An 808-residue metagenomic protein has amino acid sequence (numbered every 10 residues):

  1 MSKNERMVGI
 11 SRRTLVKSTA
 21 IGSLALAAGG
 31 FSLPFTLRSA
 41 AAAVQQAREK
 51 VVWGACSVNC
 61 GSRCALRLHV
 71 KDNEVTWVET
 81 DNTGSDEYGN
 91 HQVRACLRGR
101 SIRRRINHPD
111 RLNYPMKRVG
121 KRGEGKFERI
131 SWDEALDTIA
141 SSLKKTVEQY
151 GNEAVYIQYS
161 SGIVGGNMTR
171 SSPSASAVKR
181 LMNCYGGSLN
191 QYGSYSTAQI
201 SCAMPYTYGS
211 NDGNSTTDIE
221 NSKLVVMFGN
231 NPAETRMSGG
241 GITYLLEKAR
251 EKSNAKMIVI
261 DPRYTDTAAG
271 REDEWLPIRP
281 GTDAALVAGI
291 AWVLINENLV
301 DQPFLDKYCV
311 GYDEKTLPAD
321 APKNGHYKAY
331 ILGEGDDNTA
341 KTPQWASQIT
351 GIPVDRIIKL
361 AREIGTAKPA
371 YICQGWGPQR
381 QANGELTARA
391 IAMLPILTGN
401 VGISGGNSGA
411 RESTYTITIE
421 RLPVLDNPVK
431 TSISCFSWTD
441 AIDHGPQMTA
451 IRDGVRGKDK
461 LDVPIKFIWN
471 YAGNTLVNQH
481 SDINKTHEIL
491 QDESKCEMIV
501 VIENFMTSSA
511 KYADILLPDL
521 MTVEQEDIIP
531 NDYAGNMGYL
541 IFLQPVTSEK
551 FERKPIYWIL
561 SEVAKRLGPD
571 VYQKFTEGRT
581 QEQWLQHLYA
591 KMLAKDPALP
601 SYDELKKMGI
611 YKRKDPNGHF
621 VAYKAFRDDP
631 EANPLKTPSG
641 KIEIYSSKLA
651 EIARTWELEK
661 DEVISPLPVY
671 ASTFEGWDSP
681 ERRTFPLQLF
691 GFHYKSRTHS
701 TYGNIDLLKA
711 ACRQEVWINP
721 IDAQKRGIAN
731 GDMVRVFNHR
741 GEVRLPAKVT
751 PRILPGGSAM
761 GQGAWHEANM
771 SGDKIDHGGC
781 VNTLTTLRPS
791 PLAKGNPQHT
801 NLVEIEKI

Functional and structural regions predicted by a protein language model:
S2-K3, P173-I260, T267, A285 (+3 more regions): Extended redox/cofactor-interaction regions of prokaryotic respiratory oxidoreductases
S2-L299, G325, K466, Y471 (+2 more regions): N-terminal export/assembly segments and adjacent metallocofactor-ligating motifs of anaerobic energy-metabolism
S160-S161, K307-V310, I364, N407-T418 (+2 more regions): A glycine-rich phosphate-binding loop feature that marks nucleotide/adenosyl-phosphate handling sites
R263-A367: Long, well-ordered, tryptophan-enriched scaffold segments
K323-N324, K328-I442: Active-site phosphate/pyrophosphate-binding segments
E497-M498, P545-A564: Phosphate/diphosphate-binding loops
L520-P545, P755-G756: Catalytic or ion-translocation cores adjacent to nucleophile or general acid/base/metal-coordination motifs in diverse
I556-M608, S700-Y702, D706-W717, I721-I808: Long, contiguous, secondary-structure-rich segments that constitute the structural scaffold of globular domains
